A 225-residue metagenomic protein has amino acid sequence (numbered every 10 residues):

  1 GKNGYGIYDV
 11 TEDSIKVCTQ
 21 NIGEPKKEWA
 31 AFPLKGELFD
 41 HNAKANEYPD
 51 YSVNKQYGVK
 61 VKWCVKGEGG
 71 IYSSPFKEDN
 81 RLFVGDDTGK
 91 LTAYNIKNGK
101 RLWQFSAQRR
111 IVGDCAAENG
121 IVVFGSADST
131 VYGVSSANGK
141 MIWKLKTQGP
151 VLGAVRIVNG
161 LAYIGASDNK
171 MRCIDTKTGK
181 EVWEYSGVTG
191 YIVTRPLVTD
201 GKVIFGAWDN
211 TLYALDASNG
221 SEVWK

Functional and structural regions predicted by a protein language model:
G1-N46: Binuclear metal-dependent phosphoesterase catalytic core
F39-I71, F76-L152, R156-V193, L197-K225: Extracytoplasmic/lumenal domain signature
